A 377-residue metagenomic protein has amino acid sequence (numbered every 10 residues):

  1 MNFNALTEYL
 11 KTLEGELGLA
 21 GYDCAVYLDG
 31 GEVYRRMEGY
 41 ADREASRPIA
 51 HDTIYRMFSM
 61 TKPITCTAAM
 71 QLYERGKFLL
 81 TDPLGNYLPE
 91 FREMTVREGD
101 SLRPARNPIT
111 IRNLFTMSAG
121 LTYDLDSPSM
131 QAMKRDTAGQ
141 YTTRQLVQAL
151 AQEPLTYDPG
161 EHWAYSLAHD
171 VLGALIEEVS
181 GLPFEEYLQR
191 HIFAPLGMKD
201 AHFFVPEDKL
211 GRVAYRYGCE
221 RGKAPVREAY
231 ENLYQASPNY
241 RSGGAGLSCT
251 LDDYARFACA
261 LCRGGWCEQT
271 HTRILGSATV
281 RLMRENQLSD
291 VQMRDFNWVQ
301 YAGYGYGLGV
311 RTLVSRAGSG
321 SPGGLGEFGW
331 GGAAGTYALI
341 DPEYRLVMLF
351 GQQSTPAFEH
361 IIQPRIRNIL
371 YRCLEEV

Functional and structural regions predicted by a protein language model:
N2, L6, M57, T61 (+6 more regions): Hydrophobic (often cysteine-bearing) scaffold residues that line and stabilize catalytic clefts of nucleotide/cofactor
F3-M57, K77, E93-G99, N232 (+3 more regions): Short, conserved catalytic-motif segment at the N-terminal edge
N4-L10, G30, R56-L84, H169-E177 (+2 more regions): Active-site SXXK
R36, A338-L339, R345-S354: Short, well-ordered beta-strand elements
M37-G39, P83, A229, Q352: Short clusters of small/polar residues that mark proteolytic maturation junctions
G85-R92: Acidic helix-start/capping segments at beta-turn-to-alpha-helix junctions
R92-P322: Short, surface-exposed loop or secondary-structure junction motifs that flank catalytic or metal-binding residues
Q353-V377: Generic C-terminus detector
